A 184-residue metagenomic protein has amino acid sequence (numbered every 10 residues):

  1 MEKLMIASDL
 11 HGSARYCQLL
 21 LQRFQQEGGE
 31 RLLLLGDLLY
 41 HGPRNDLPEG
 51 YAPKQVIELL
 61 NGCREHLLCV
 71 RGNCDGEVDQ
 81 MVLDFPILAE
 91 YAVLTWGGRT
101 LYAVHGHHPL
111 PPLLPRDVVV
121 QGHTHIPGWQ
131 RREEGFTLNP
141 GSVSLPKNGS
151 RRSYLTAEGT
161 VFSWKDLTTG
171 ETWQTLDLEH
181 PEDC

Functional and structural regions predicted by a protein language model:
M1-A14, G29-R31, T137, R152-D166: Amphipathic repeat-derived elements
E2-W96: Core catalytic region of metal-dependent phosphoesterases/phosphodiesterases, especially metallo-beta-lactamase-like
L4, Q18-Q22, L167-G170, Q174-C184: Catalytic phosphate/metal-binding cores of nucleic-acid and nucleotide-processing enzymes, i.e., regions that mediate
H11, H41, H66, H107-H108 (+2 more regions): Histidine (H) residue identity feature
Y16, R44-N45, T100, P146-G149 (+1 more regions): A generic structural micro-environment signature that highlights single residues at secondary-structure boundaries
D84-E90, T95-W173, L178: Conserved beta-sheet core of the metallophosphoesterase superfamily
